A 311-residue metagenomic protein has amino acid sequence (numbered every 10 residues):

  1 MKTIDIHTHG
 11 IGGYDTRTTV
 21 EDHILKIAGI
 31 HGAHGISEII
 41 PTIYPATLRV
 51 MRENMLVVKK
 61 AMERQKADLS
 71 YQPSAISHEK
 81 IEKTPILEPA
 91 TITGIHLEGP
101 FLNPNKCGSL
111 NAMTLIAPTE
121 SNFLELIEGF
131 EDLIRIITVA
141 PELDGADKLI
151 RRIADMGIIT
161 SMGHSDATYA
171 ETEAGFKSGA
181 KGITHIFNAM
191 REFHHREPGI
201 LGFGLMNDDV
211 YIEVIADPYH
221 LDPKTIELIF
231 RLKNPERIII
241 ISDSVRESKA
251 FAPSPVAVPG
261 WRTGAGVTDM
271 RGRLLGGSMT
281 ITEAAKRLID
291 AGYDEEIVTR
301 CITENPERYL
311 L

Functional and structural regions predicted by a protein language model:
M1-L25, G29-A33: Replace "His-x-His-based motif
K2-I4, S161, I238-I241: Residue-level marker for buried hydrophobic side chains located in beta-strands that build the well-ordered beta-sheet
H9, L25-V57, A90-N103, F130-E142 (+4 more regions): Divalent metal-dependent hydrolysis catalytic cores, especially in the metallo-beta-lactamase
G10-D22, I43, S109-I116, I159-G163: Active-site mouth loops of central-metabolism enzymes
L48-E53, E142-D144, S161-S165, I215-L232: Active-site glycine- and acidic-residue-rich loops that bind and position anionic ligands or nucleotide-like cofactors
Q65-P89, S254-P259: Short, basic, low-complexity termini and linkers enriched in Ser/Thr/Gly/Pro that act as targeting/leader peptides
L97, P104-G199: Divalent metal-binding pocket/active-site signature
E171-I297: Active-site-adjacent C-terminal substructures of enzyme catalytic domains
